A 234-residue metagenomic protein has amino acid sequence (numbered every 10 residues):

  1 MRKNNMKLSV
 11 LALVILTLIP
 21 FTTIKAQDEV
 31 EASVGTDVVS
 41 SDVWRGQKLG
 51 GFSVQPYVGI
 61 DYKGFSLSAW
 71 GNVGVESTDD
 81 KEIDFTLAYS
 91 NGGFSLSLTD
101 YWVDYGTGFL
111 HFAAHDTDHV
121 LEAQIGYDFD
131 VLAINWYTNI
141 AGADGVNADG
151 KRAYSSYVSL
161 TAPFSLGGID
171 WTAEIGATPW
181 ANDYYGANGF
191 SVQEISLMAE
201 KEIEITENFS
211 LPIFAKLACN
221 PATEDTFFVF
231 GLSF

Functional and structural regions predicted by a protein language model:
M1-E31: Cleavable N-terminal export/targeting peptides
A26-E31, G93, P163-T172, E200-I213: Short loop/turn motifs that connect adjacent beta-strands in outer-membrane beta-barrel proteins
Q27-D61: Outer-membrane beta-barrel initiation region
V30, G50-V54, D79-I83, G92 (+5 more regions): Residues that define the transmembrane beta-barrel architecture of outer-membrane proteins
V34-D42, F65-V75, S95-D104, G108 (+3 more regions): Transmembrane beta-strand segments that form the barrel wall of outer-membrane beta-barrel proteins
A114-N182: Detector for outer-membrane/organellar transmembrane beta-barrel domains, recognizing the amphipathic beta-strand
D170-I205: Outer membrane beta-barrel transmembrane domains
L197, I203, T223-F234: Outer-membrane beta-barrel "beta-signal"
